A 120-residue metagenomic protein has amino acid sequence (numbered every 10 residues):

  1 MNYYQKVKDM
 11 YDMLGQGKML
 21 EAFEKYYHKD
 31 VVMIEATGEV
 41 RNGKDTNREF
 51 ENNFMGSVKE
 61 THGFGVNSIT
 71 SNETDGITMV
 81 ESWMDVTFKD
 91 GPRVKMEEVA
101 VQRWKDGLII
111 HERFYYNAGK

Functional and structural regions predicted by a protein language model:
M1-K29: Short acidic-aromatic low-complexity motifs
M13, T37-V40, V86: Short histidine/acidic/glycine/proline-rich micro-motifs that form metal- and phosphate-coordinating active-site loops
L20, E24-G76: A solvent-exposed, acidic/Ser-Thr-rich amphipathic alpha-helical stretch
H28, F88, W104: Short, acidic, Ser/Thr-enriched surface-loop or helix-capping motifs
F64-G65, E81, V94-A100: Short, surface-exposed coil-to-beta transition loops
E81-T87: Generic short beta-strand segments
E97-K120: Short beta-strand edge/turn micro-motifs at domain boundaries
